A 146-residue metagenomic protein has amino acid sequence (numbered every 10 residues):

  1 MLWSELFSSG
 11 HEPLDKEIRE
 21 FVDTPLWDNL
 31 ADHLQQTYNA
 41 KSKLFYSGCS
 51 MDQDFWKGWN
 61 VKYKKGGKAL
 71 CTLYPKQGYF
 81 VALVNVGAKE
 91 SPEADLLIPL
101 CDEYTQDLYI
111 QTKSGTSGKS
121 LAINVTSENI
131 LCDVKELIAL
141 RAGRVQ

Functional and structural regions predicted by a protein language model:
M1-Q146: Charge-dense, helix-prone N-terminal extensions
